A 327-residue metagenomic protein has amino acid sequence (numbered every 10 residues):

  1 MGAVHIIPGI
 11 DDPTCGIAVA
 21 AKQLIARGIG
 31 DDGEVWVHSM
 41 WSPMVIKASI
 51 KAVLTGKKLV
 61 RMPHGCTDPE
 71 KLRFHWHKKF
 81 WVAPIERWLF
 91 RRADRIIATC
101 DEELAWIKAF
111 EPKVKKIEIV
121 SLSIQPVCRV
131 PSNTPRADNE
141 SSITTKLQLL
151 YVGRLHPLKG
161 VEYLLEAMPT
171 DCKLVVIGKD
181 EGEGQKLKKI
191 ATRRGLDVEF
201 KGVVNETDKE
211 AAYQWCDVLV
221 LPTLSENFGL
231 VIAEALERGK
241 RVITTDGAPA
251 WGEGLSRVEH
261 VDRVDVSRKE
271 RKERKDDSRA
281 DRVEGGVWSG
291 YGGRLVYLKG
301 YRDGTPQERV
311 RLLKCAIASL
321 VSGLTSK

Functional and structural regions predicted by a protein language model:
V19, L147, Y151-T170, G182: A conserved mid-protein helix/loop that constitutes part of the nucleotide-sugar donor-binding site
K79-R95: Membrane-proximal helix-turn-helix segments that form the acceptor-binding/catalytic region of lipid-linked
F90, V203-V204, A211-C216: Short alpha-helical donor nucleotide-sugar binding micro-motif in glycosyltransferases
R91-K116, I124-P126: A short, active-site helix/loop in glycosyltransferases that binds the activated sugar's phosphate group
V152, K173-L187, G202: Glycosyltransferase donor-sugar binding loop
L187-V204: Nucleotide-activated donor-binding/catalytic signature segment of Leloir-type glycosyltransferases, i.e., the conserved
L224: Aromatic "clamp/platform" in nucleotide-sugar-dependent glycosyltransferases that forms part of the donor/acceptor
R241-T244: Short hydrophobic beta-strand element within catalytic cores of glycosyltransferases and related nucleotide-activated
